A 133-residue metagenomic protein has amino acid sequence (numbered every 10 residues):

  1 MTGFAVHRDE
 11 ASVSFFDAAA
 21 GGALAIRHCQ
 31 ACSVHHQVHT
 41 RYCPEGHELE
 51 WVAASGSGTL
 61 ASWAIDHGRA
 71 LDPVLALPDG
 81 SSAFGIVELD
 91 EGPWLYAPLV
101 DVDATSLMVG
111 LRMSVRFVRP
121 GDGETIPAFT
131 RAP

Functional and structural regions predicted by a protein language model:
M1-L24, R131-A132: A broadly conserved sequence feature marking short terminus-proximal activation segments in nucleic acid-centric
A19-S55: Cys/His-rich short segments
L49-T59, L107-L111: Short coil-to-beta-strand transition motifs
S57-T59, W63, V102, V118: Residue-level recognition of beta-strand microenvironments
W63-R69, P120-D122: Short, conserved beta-turn/loop elements at beta-strand boundaries and strand-helix junctions
A70-V74: Short, solvent-exposed secondary-structure boundary/capping segments
D79-L95: Short, basic/aromatic beta-hairpin or loop at an interaction surface
G92-P133: Well-ordered alpha/beta subsegment
